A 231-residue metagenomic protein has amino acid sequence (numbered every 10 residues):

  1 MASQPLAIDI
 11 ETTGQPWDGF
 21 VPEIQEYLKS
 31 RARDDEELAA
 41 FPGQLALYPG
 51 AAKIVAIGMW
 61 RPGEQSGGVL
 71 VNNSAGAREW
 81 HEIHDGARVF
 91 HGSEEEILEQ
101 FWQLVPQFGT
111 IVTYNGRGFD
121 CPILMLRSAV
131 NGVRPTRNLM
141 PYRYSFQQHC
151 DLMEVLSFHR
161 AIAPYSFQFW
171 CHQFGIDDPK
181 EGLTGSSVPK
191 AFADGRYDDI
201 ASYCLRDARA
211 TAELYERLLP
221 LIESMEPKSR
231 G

Functional and structural regions predicted by a protein language model:
M1-I54, P62: Entry/capping segment at the start of metal-dependent catalytic domains with acidic active-site entry clusters
S3, A52-V55, P62-A87, W102-K228: Metal-dependent phosphoesterase core characteristic of DEDDh/y 3'-5' exonuclease domains
F90-E95: A conditional alpha-helix N-cap/helix-loop micro-motif detector
I97-F101: Generic hydrophobic alpha-helical segments
G231: Accessory terminal regions of nucleic-acid processing enzymes
